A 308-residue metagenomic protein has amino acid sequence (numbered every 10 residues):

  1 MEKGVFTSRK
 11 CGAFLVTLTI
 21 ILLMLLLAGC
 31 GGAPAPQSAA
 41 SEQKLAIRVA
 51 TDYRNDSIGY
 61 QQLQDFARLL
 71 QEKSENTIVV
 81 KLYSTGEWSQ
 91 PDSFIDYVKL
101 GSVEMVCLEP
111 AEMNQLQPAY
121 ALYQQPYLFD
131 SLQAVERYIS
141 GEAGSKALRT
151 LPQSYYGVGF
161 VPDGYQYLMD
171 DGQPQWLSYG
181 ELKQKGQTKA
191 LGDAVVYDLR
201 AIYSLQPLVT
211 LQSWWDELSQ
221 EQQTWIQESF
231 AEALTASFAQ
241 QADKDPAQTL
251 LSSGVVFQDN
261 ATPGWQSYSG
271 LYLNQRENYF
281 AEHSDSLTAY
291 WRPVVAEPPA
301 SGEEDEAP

Functional and structural regions predicted by a protein language model:
M1-C11: N-terminal secretory signal peptides that target proteins for export/translocation
G4, L18, D305-P308: Intrinsically disordered, low-complexity regions of eukaryotic proteins
T7, A147-P152: Short, solvent-exposed secondary-structure boundary motifs
R9-L22: Sec-dependent N-terminal signal peptides
I20-L22, L122, L148: Hydrophobic alpha-helical context, especially transmembrane and signal-peptide helices
L25-G29: C-terminal motif of bacterial Sec signal peptides marking the signal peptidase cleavage site
C30-Q133, L151-S154, V158-P308: N-terminal secretory/targeting leader peptides
R137-L148: Signature of the catalytic double-stranded beta-helix
